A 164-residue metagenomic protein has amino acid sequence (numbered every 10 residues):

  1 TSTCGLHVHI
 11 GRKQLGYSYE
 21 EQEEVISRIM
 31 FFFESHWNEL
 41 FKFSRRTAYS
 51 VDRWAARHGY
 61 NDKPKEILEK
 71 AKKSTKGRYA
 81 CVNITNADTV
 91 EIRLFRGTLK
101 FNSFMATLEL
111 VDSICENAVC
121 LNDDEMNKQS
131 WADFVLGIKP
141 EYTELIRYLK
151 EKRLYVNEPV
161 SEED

Functional and structural regions predicted by a protein language model:
T1-T3, R12: Active-site histidine-anchored catalytic micro-motif
T3-G5, A87: A general secondary-structure signal for short beta-strands and their flanking turns/coil in non-transmembrane regions
K13-D164: C-terminal accessory/tail domains of diverse enzymes
